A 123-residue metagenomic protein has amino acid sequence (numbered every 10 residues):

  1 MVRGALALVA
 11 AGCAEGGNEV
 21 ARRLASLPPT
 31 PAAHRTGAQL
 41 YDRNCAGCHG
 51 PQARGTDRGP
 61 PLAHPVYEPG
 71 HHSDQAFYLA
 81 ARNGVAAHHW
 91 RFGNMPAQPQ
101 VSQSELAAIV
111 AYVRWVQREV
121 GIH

Functional and structural regions predicted by a protein language model:
M1-G4: Bacterial N-terminal signal peptides that target proteins for export
V9-G12: C-terminal motif of bacterial Sec signal peptides marking the signal peptidase cleavage site
A14-L40, H123: Electrostatic cytochrome c docking/interface patches
E15-V20, C48-G50, V66-Y67: Short low-complexity stretches enriched in small and charged residues
L27-A38, P51-R82, A97: Gly/Gly-Pro-rich "capping" loops immediately C-terminal to redox-active cysteine motifs in periplasmic/lumenal
G37, Y41-P51, M95, I109-V113: The canonical Cys-X-X-Cys-His
T56-P65, N83-V116, G121-H123: Axial heme c-ligation environment in periplasmic c-type cytochrome domains
